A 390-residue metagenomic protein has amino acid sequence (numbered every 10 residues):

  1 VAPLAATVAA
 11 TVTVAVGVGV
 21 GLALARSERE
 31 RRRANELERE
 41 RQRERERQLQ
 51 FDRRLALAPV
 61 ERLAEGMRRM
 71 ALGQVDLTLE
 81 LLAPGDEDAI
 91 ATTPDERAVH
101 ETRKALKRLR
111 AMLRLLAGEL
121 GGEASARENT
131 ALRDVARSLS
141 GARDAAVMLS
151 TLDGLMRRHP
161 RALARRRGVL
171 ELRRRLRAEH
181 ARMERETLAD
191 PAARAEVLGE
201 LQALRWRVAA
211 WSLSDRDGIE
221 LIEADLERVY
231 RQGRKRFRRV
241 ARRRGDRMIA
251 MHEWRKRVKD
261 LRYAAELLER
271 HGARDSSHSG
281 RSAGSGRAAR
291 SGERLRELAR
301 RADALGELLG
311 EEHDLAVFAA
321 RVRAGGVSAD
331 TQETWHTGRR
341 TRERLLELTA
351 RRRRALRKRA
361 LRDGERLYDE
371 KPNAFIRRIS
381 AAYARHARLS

Functional and structural regions predicted by a protein language model:
P3, V8-S390: Function-determining surface determinants
